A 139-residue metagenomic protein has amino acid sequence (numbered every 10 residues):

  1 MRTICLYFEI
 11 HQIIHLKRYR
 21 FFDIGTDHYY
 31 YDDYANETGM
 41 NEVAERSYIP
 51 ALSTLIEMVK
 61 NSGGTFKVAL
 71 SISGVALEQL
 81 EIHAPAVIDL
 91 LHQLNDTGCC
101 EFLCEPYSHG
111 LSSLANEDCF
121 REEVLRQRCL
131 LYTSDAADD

Functional and structural regions predicted by a protein language model:
M1-K60: N-terminal regions that are enriched for targeting/export leaders and immediately downstream pro/stem segments
L6, V68-L70, F102-C104: Hydrophobic faces of well-ordered beta-strands that scaffold small-molecule active sites in alpha/beta enzyme cores
L52-I56, I88-H92, V124-L131: Generic structural signal for well-ordered alpha-helices, preferentially at hydrophobic/aromatic core positions
I56-G63, A84-L103: Acidic (Asp/Glu)-rich catalytic clusters
L70-A76, L80: Low-complexity, highly charged intrinsically disordered N-terminal segments that act as targeting/localization
C99-G110, S134: Core alpha/beta catalytic barrel or barrel-like domain that forms the active/cofactor pocket in diverse metabolic
G110-L131: Alpha-helical scaffold elements lining the catalytic groove of polysaccharide deacetylases
Y132-D139: Conserved small/polar residues in nucleotide/adenosyl-binding loops
